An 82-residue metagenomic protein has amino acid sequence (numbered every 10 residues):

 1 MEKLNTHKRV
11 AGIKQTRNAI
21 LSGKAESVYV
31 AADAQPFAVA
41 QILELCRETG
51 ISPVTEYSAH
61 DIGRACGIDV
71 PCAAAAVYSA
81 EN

Functional and structural regions predicted by a protein language model:
M1-E26, Q35: Ribosome large-subunit tunnel/peptidyl-transferase-proximal elements
R17-I20, I42, C66: Short, flexible, solvent-exposed loop/turn segments with mixed acidic/basic and small polar residues
L21-A25, R47, G67: Signal for well-folded cores of large energy- and translation-related assemblies
Y29-V30: Alpha-helical transmembrane segments of helical membrane proteins, especially in multi-pass transport, channel
P36-D61: Amphipathic, hydrophobic secondary-structure cores in small proteins
S52-N82: C-terminal structural segments of small proteins and small subunits
